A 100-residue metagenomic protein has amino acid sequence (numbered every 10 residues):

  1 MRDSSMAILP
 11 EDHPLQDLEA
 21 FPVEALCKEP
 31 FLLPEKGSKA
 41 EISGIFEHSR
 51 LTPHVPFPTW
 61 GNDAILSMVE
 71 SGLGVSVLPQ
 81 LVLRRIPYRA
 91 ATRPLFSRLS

Functional and structural regions predicted by a protein language model:
M1, E11, E35, L95-R98: Residues at the C-termini of beta-strands that transition into short coil/loop
M1-F31: Flexible hinge/capping segments at coil-to-helix
D3-S4, L18-A20, D63-S100: Beta-alpha-beta core module
E11, K36-S38, P79-V82: Short secondary-structure boundary segments
L15-Q16, E29-S49: Secondary-structure junction motif
A25, P30, R50, G72-L73 (+1 more regions): Conserved functional loop/turn residues at catalytic and ligand-binding sites
L33-E35, T52-A64: Short beta-strand-to-loop elements that line the ligand-binding cleft of bilobed periplasmic-binding protein-like
